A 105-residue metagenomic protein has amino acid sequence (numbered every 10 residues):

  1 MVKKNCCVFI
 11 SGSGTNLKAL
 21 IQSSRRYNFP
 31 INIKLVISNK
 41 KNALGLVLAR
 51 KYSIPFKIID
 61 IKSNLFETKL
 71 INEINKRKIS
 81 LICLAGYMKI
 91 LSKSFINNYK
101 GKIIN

Functional and structural regions predicted by a protein language model:
M1-N105: One-carbon transfer enzymes
